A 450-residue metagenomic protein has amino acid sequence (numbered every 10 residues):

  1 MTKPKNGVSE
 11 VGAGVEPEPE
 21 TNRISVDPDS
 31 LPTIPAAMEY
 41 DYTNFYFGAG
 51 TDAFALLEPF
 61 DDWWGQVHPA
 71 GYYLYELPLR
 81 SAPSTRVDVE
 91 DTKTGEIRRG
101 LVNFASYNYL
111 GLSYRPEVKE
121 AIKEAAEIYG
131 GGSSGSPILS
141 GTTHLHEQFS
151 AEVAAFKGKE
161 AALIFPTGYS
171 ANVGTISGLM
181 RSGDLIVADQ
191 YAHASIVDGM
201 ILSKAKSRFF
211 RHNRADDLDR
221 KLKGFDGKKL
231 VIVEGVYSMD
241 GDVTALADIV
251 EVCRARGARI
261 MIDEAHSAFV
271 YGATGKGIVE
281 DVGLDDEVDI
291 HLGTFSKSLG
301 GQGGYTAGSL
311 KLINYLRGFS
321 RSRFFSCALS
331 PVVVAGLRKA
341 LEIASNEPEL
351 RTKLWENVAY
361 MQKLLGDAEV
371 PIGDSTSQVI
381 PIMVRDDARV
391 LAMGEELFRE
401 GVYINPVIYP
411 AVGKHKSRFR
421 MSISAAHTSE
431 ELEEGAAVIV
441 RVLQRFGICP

Functional and structural regions predicted by a protein language model:
M1-V11, P17-R23, D27-A37, L112 (+7 more regions): PLP-dependent enzyme catalytic core of the Aspartate aminotransferase-like
K5-F47, A53-Y129, A258: N-terminal "arm"/small-domain region of PLP-dependent enzymes with the aminotransferase-like
T43-G48, E58-P59, T352-M361, G366-G401 (+3 more regions): Conserved PLP-binding catalytic core of the aspartate aminotransferase-like
N108, R208, H212-I262: Active-site phosphate-binding strand-loop segment of PLP-dependent enzymes
K119-T167, V358: Conserved N-terminal alpha-helix of the aminotransferase class I/II PLP-enzyme fold
T175-A194: Conserved PLP-anchoring active-site segment centered on the Schiff-base-forming lysine
R256-R259, H266, Y271-T376, D386-R389: Active-site C-terminal subdomain of aminotransferase-like
